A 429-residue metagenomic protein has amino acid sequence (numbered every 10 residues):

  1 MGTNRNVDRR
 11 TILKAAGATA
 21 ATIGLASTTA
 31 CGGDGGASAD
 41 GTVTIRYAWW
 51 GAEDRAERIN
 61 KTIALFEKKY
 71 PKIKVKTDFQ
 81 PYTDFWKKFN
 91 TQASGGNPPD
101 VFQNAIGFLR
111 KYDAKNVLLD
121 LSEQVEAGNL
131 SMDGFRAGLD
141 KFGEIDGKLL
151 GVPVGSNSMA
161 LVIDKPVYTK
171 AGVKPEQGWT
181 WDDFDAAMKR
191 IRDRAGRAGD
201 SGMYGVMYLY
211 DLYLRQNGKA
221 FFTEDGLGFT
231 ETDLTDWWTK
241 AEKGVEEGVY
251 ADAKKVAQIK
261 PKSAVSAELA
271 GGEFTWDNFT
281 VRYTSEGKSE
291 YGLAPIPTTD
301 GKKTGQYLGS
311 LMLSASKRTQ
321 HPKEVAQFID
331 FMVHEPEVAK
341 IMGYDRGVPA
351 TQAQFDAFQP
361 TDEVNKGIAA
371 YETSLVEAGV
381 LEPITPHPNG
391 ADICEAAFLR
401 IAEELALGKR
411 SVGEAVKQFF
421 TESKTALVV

Functional and structural regions predicted by a protein language model:
T3-I23: N-terminal secretory signal peptides and thylakoid transit peptides that target proteins across membranes
A64-K69, A171, T239, E246-Y250 (+3 more regions): Extracytoplasmic/periplasmic substrate-recognition and gating elements
L65, K69-G134, K170-G172, K262-G272 (+4 more regions): Extracytoplasmic "Venus flytrap"/periplasmic binding protein-like
Q92, P99-D100, N129-V167, K302-G305 (+1 more regions): A structural signal for short loop-to-beta-strand junctions that line the ligand-binding cleft of periplasmic/secreted
I106-S158, G292-A294, E363-K366: Hinge/lid segment of periplasmic solute-binding proteins
M188, G226-K254: Glycine-centered hinge/linker elements that transmit conformational signals in sensory and ligand-binding systems
V281, L311-D392, V429: Mature extracytoplasmic/periplasmic domains
A370-E422: C-terminal capping/gating helix-and-loop segments adjacent to ligand/active sites or protein-protein/ligand interfaces
